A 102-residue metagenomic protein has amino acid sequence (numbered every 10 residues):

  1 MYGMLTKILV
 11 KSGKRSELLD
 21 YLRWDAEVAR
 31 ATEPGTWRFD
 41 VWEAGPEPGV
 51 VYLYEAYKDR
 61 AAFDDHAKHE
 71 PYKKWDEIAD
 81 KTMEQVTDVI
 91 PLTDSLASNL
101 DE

Functional and structural regions predicted by a protein language model:
Y2-L9, R38-A67: Short, well-ordered beta-strand segments in beta-rich or mixed alpha/beta enzyme and ligand-binding folds
Y2-T32, T36-W37: N-terminal first-folded block
G13, W24, P46-P48, E70: Short alpha-helical
G13-R15, P46, A62, L96-A97: Generic "edge-of-domain/loop-turn" microfeature
W24-T36, A56-I90: An amphipathic, aromatic/His-enriched active-site/gating alpha helix that lines ligand/cofactor pockets
D40-G49, D76-E102: Glycine-rich beta-strand-turn "strand-cap" elements at beta-sheet edges
